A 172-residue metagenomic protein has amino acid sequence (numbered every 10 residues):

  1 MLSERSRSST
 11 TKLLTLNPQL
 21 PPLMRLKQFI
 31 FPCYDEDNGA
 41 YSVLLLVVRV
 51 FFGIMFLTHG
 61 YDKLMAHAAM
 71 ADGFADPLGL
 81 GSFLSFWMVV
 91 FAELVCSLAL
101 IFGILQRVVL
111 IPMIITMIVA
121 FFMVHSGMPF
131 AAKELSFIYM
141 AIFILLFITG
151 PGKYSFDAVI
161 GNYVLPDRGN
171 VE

Functional and structural regions predicted by a protein language model:
L2-M65, F83-F91, F102-E172: Extended, low-polarity transmembrane helix blocks
A66-L78, E93-G103: Short juxtamembrane and helix-loop transition motifs at transmembrane-helix boundaries in membrane proteins
